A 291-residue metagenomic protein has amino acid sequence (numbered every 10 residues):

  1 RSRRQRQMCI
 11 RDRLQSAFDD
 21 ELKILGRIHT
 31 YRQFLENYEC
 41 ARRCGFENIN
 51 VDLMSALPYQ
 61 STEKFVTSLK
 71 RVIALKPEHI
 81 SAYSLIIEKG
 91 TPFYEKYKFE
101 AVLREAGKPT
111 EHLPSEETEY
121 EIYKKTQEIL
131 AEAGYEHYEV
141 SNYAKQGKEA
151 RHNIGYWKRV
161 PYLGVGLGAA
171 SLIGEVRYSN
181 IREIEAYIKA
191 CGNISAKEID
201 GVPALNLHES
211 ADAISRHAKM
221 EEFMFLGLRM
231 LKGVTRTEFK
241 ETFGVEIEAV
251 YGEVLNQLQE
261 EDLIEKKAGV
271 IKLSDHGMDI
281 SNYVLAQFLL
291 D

Functional and structural regions predicted by a protein language model:
R1-I10: Single conserved hydrophobic/aromatic residue that forms the stacking wall/gate of nucleotide- or nucleobase-binding
R11-S16, R32-Q146, R159, G166-L167: Conserved C-terminal portion of the radical SAM core fold that forms the substrate/S-adenosylmethionine-binding
F18-L25: A short acidic, helix-capping loop that chelates divalent metal ions and anchors anionic groups
K148-R151: Membrane-interface junctions of multi-pass transporters
I154-K158, G164-Q259: Hydrophobic, secondary-structure "cap" segments at the distal end of domains
Q259-G269: A short, conserved structural fragment
V270-S274: Minor-groove-contacting beta-hairpin "wing" of winged helix-turn-helix DNA-binding domains
H276-D291: Short, amphipathic alpha-helical interaction segments positioned at domain boundaries
